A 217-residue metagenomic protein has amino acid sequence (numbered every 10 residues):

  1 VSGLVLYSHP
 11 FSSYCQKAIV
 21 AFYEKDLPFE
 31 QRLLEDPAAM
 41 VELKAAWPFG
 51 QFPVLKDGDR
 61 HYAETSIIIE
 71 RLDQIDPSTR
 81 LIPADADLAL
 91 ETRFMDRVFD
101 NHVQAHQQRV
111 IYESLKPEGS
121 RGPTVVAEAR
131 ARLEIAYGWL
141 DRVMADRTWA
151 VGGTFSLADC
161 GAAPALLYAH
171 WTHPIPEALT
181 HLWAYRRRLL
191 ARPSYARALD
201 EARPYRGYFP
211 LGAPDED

Functional and structural regions predicted by a protein language model:
V1-A127, D141: GST-like domain detector, emphasizing the conserved glutathione-binding G-site in the N-terminal thioredoxin-like
R32, L179, L199-D200: Residue-level detector of family-conserved "landmark" positions at structurally sensitive sites
D36-P37, F155, P204-Y205: Positions that flank functional sites
E42, K116, I175, Y208-P210: Residue-level signature of transmembrane alpha-helix interfaces in integral membrane proteins
L81, R197-A198: Acidic/polar loop patches that form or flank catalytic/metal-binding clefts of enzymes that bind anionic ligands
F99-A196: GST-like fold's C-terminal all-alpha helical module
E201-D217: Acidic/histidine-enriched, glycine/proline-rich intrinsically disordered or flexible terminal extensions
